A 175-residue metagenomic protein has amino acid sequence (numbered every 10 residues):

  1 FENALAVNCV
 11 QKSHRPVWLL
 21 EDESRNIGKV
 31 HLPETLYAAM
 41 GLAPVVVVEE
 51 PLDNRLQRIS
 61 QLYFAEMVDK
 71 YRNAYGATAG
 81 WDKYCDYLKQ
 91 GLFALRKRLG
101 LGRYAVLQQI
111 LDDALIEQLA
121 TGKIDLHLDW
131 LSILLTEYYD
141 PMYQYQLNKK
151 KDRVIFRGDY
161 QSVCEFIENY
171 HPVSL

Functional and structural regions predicted by a protein language model:
F1-A38: Conserved nucleotide-sensing/catalytic segment adjacent to the nucleotide-binding pocket in NTP-handling enzymes
A38-L175: Conserved NTP phosphate-binding and transfer environment spanning the P-loop NTPase/kinase superfamily
